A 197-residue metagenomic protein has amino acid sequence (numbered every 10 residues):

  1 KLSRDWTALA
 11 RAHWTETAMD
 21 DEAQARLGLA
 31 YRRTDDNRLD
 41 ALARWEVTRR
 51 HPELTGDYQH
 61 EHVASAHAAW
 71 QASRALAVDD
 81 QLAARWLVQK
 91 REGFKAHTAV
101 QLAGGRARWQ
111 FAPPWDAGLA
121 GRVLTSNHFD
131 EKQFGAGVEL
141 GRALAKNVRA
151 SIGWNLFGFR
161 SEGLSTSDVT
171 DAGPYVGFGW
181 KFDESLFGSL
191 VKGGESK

Functional and structural regions predicted by a protein language model:
K1-K197: Gram-negative and organellar
